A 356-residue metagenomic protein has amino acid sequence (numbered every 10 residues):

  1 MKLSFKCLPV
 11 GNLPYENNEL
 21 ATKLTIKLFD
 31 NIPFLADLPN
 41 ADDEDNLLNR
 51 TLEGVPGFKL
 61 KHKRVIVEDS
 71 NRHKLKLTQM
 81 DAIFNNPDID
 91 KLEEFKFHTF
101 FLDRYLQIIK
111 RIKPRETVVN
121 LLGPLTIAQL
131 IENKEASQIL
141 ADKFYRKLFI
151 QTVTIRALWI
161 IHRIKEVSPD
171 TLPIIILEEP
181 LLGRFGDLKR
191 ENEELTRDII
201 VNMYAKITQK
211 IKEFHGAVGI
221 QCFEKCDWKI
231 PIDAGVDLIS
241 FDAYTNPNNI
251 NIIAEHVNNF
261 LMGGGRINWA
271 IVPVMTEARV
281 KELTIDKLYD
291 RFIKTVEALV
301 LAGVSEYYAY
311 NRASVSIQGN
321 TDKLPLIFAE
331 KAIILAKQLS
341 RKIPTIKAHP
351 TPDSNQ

Functional and structural regions predicted by a protein language model:
M1-D142, D233, G265, L299-A302 (+2 more regions): Alpha/beta catalytic barrel-like cores
L13, P39-A41, L122-P124, P180 (+4 more regions): An acidic- and aromatic-residue-enriched active-site/binding cleft used to recognize and process polar
L20-K27, K110, N202, Q209 (+4 more regions): Charged/polar, solvent-exposed surface patches and flexible loops
F101-R115, V153-T171, A254-F260, F292-Y308: Short amphipathic alpha-helices and their capping/turn segments at secondary-structure boundaries
V118-L121, I174-E179, Q221, R312-Q318: Extended hydrophobic secondary-structure segments that form protein cores and membrane-embedded regions
F144-E255, R266-W269, P273-D290, K294: Active-site loop segments of alpha/beta catalytic cores
D237-H349: Catalytic-face loop-and-helix region of soluble metabolic enzyme cores
